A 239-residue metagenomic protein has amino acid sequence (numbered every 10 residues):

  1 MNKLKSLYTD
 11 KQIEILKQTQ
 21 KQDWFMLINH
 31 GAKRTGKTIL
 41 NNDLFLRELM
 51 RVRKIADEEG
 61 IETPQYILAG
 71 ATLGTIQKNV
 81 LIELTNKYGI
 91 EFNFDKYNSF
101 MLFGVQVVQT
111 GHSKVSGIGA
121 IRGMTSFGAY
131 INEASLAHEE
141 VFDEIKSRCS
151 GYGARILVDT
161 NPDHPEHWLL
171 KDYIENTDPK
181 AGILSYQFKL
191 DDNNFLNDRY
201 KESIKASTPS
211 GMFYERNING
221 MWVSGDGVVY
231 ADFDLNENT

Functional and structural regions predicted by a protein language model:
M1-M26: Pre-P-loop entry segment of helicase/translocase ATPase cores
W24-S99: Conserved P-loop
M26-I28, Q65-I67, V107, G128 (+1 more regions): Residue-level preference for the first positions of well-ordered beta-strands
K33, A71-T72, G111-S113, D159-D163 (+1 more regions): A short beta-strand-to-loop transition that corresponds to the Sensor-1 phosphate-sensing loop of AAA+ P-loop ATPases
G74-F127, W222: Inter-Walker segment of RecA-like/P-loop motor cores
S126-H138: SF2 helicase catalytic motif II
L136-T208: ASCE P-loop NTPase helicase motor core
N193-T239: ATPase catalytic-site recognition across NTP-hydrolyzing enzymes
